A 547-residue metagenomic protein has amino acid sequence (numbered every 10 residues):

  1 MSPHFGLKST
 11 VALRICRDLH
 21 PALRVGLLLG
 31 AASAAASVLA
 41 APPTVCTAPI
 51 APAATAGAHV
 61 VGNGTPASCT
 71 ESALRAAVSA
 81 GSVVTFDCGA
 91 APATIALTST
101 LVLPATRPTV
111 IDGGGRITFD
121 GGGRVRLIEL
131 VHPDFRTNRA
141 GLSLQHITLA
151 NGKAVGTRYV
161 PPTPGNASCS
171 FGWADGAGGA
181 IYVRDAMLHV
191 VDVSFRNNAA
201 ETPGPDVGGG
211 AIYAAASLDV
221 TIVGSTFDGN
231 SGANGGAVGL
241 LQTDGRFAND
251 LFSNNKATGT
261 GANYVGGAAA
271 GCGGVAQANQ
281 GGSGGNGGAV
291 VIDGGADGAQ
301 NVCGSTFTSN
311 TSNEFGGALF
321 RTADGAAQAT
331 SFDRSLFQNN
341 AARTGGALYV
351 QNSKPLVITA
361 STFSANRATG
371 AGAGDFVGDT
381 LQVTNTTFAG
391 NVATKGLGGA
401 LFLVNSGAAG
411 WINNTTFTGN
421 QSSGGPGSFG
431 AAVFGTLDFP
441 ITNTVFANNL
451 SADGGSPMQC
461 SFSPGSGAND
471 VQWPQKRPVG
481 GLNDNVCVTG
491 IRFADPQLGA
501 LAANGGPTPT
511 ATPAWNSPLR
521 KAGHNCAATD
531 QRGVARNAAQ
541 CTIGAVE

Functional and structural regions predicted by a protein language model:
L39-S72, A500-A503: Right-handed parallel beta-helix/beta-solenoid
A41-I50, T508-E547: Surface beta-loop-beta hairpin patches that serve as ligand-binding interfaces in beta-rich domains
V61-T85, N525: Acidic Gly/Asp/Thr-rich repetitive segments characteristic of extracellular carbohydrate-active and adhesion proteins
R75, S79-A80, A96-V110, T118-Q145 (+7 more regions): Extracellular beta-strand-rich solenoid/capping regions of secreted or surface-exposed proteins that bind or remodel
D87, D112-G114, D120, L130-V131 (+35 more regions): Feature marks extracellular polysaccharide-active and adherence modules
L101-P104, R126-R136, T157, G179-D185 (+12 more regions): Glycine-rich beta-solenoid repeat tracts in large extracellular/virion proteins
G152-A174, N197-G208, S253-N286, T311 (+4 more regions): Acidic/polar low-complexity surface segments
V220-T221, N301-S305, A323, V350-T369 (+2 more regions): Predominantly extracellular beta-rich ligand-binding scaffolds that present long acidic/polar faces for carbohydrate
